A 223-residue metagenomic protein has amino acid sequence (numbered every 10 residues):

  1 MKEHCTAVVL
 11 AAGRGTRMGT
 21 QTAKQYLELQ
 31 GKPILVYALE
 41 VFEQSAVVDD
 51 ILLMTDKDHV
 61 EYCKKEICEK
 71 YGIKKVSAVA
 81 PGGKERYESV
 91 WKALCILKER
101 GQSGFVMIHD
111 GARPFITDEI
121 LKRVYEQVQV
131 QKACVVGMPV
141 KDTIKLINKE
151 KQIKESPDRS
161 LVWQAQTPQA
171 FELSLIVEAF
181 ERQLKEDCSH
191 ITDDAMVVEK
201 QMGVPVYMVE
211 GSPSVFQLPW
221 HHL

Functional and structural regions predicted by a protein language model:
K2-V60: N-terminal glycine-rich phosphate-binding loop and ensuing alpha1 helix
E3, W163-L223: Conserved alpha/beta core of the MobA/IspD/sugar-nucleotide pyrophosphorylase nucleotidyltransferase superfamily
H4, D49-I51, F105, K132-A133 (+1 more regions): Residues at the starts of beta-strands that form the adenosine-phosphate
V9, L35, A93, D110 (+3 more regions): Residue-level signal for inorganic ion chemistry
L10-A12, M54, I108-H109, G137-P139 (+1 more regions): Short beta-strand segments
V36-S103, L184-E186: Conserved N-terminal catalytic core of the sugar/cofactor nucleotidyltransferase
A78, K84-K149, Q166: Conserved beta-loop-beta/alpha segment of the NTase-like Rossmann-fold superfamily that binds/positions NTPs
L146-F171: Short, flexible, basic/aromatic active-site loop/helix in glycosyltransferases
